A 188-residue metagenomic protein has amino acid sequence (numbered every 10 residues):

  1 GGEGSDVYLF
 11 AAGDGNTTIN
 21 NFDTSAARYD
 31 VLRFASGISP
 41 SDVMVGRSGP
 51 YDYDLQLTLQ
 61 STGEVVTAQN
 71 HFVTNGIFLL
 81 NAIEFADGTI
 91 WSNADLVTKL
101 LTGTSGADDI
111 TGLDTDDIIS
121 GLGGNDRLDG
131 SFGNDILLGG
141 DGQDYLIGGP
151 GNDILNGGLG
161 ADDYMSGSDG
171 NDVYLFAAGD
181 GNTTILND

Functional and structural regions predicted by a protein language model:
G1-Y51, T62-L79, A107-T111, T115-D188: Acidic, glycine-rich calcium-binding repeat modules characteristic of RTX/beta-roll and related beta-solenoid repeat
Y53-L100: Low-complexity acidic/polar repeat-biased segments
D95-T111: Disulfide-bonded cysteine-rich modules in secreted/extracellular proteins, activating on the conserved Cys frameworks
